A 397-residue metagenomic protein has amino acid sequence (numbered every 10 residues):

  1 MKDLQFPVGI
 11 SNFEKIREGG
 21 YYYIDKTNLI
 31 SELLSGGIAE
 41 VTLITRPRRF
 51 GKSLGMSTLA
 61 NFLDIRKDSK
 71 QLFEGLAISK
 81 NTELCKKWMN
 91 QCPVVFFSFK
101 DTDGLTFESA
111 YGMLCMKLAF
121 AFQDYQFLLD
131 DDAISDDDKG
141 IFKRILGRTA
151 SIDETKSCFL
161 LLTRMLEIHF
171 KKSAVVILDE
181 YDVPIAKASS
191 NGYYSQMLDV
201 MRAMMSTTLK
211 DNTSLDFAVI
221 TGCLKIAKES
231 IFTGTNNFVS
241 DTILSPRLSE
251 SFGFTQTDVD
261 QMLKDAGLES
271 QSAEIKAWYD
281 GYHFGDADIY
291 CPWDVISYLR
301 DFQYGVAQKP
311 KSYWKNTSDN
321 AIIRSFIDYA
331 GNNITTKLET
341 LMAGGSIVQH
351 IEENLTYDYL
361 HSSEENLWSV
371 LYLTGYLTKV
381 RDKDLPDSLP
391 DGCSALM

Functional and structural regions predicted by a protein language model:
M1-M397: Phosphate-binding site recognition
